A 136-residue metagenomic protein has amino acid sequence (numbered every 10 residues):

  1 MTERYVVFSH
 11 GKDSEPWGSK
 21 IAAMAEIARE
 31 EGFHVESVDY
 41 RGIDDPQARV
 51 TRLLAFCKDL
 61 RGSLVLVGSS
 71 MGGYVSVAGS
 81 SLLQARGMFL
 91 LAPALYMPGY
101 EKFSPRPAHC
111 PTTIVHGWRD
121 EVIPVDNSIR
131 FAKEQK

Functional and structural regions predicted by a protein language model:
M1-I43: Short, surface-exposed "cap/lid" segments of acyl-processing enzymes
S14-E15, M97, W118-I123: Acidic catalytic loop of the alpha/beta-hydrolase fold
I21, C110, P124-K133: Short alpha-helix in the alpha/beta-hydrolase fold that links the catalytic acid
G32, A132-K136: Catalytic histidine neighborhood in serine/cysteine hydrolases with alpha/beta-hydrolase-type architecture
L66-G68, L91, V115: Short beta-strand immediately N-terminal to the catalytic nucleophile in serine-hydrolase-like folds
V67-S76: Gly/Ala-rich beta-loop-alpha elbow adjacent to hydrolase catalytic centers
Q84-Y96: A conserved short beta-strand
P107-H109, I114-H116, D120: Short beta-strand/loop motif that positions the catalytic acidic residue of the alpha/beta-hydrolase fold
